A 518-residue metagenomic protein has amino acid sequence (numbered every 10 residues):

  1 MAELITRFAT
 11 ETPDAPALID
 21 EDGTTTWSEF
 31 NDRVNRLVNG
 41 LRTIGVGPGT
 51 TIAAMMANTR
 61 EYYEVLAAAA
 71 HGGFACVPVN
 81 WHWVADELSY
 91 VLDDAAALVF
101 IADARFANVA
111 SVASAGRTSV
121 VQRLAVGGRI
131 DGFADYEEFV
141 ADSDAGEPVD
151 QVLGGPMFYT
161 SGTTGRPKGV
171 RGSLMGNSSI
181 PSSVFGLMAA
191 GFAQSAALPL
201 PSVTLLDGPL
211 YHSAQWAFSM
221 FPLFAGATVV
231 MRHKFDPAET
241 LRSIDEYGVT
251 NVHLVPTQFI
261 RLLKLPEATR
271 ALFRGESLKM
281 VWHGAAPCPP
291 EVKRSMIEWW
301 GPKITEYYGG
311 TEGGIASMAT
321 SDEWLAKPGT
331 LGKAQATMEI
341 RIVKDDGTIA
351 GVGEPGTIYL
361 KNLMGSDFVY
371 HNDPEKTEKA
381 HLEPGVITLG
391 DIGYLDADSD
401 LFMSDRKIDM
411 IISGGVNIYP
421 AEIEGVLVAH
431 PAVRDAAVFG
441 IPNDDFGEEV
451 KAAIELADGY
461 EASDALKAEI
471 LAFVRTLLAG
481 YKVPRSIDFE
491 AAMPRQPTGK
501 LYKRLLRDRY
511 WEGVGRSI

Functional and structural regions predicted by a protein language model:
T6, D14-T59, Y63-L66, V84-S89: Conserved AMP-binding/adenylate-forming core of the ANL superfamily
P13, D131, A141-S161, G165-R166 (+1 more regions): Conserved pre-ATP/AMP-binding loop-to-beta segment of ANL
T26-S28, G155-G186: Conserved AMP-binding A3 loop
N39, T43-I44, A67, H71-A141 (+1 more regions): Structural core segment of the AMP-binding/adenylate-forming
T51, A57-V77, W81-A85, D93-V99 (+4 more regions): A short helix-loop-beta submotif of the ANL/AMP-binding
W83, S89, F100-A102, R242 (+10 more regions): AMP-binding/adenylate-forming catalytic core of the ANL superfamily
P156-G162, F224-A225, V249-L254, L265-A326 (+2 more regions): Gly/Ser/Thr-rich phosphate-binding loop
S178-V203, D207, Y211-N251, L265: Conserved AMP-binding/adenylation subdomain of ANL enzymes
